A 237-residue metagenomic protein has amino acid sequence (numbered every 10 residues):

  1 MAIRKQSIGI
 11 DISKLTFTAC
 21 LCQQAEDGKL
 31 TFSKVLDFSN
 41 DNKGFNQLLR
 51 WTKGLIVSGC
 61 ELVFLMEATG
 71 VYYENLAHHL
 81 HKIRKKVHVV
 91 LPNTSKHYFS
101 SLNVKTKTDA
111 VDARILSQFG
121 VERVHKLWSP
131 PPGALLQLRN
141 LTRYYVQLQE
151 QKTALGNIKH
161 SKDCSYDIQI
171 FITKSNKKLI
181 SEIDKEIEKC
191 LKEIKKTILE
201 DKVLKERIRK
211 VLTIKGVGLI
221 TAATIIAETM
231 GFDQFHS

Functional and structural regions predicted by a protein language model:
M1-S237: A detector of single, family-specific signature residues that are central to catalytic or substrate-handling motifs
